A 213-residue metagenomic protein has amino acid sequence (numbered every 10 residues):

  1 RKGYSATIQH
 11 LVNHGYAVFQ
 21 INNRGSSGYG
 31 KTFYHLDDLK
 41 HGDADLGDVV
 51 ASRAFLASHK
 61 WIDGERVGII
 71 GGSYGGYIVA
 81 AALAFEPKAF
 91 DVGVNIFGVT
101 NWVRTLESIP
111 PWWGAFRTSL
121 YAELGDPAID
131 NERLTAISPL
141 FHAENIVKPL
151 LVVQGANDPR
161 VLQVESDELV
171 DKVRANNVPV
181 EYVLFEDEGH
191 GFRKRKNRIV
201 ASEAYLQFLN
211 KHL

Functional and structural regions predicted by a protein language model:
K2-H14, Q20-L213: Active-site-proximal cap/loop segments of hydrolase catalytic domains
